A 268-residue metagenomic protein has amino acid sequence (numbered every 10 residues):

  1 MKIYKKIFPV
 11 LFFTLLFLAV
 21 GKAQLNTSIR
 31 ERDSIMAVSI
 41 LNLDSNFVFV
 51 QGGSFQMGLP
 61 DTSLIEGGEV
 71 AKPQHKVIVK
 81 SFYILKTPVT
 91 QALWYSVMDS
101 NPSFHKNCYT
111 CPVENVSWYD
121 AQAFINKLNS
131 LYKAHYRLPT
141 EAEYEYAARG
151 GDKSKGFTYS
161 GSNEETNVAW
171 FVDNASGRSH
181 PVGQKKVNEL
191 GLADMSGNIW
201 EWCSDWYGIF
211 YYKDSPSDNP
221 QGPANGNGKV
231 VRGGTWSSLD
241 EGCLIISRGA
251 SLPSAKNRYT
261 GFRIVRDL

Functional and structural regions predicted by a protein language model:
M1-T27: Bacterial Sec-dependent N-terminal signal peptides
K22-D44: Sec-dependent signal peptide cleavage junction
S39-S103, S117-Y119, S196-G197: A short glycine-rich, aromatic-capped structural motif
V48-F49, Y83-K86, E114, R137-P139 (+6 more regions): Structural recognition of the beta-strand scaffold that forms the well-ordered cores of secreted hydrolase catalytic
V50, F55-M57, I84, V113 (+7 more regions): Bulky hydrophobic/aromatic "packing anchor" residues in well-ordered structure
F55, Q91, C108-N167, W202: Short, well-ordered surface patches within globular domains
G67-V77, D152-K153, A175-R178, M195-L268: Surface-exposed recognition segments
N167-L192: A short, contiguous structural element within a folded domain that forms the immediate neighborhood of a functional site
